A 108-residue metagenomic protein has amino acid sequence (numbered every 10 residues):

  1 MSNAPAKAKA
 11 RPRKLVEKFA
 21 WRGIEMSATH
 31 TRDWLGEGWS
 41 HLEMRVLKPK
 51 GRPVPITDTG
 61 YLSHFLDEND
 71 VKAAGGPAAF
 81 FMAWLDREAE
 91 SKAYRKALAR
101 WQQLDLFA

Functional and structural regions predicted by a protein language model:
M1-A6, L104-A108: Short intrinsically disordered terminal tails
N3-P12, F65, N69: Generic preference for well-ordered secondary structure
R11-E43: Amphipathic, interaction-prone secondary-structure segments
L47-A108: Acidic, low-complexity intrinsically disordered segments
